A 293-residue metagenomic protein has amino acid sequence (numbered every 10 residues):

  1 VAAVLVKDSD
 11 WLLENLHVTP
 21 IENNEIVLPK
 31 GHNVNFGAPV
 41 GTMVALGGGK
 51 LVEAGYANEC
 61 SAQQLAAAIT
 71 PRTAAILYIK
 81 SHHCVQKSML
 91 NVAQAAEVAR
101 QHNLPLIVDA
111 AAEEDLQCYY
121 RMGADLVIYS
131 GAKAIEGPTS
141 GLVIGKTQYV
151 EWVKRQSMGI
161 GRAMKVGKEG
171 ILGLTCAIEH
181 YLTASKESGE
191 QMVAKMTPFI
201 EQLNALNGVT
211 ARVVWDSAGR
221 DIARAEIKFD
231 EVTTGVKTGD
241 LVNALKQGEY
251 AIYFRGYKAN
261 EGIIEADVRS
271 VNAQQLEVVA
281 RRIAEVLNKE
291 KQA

Functional and structural regions predicted by a protein language model:
V1-L182, K186, I200-N207, G235 (+2 more regions): Conserved PLP-enzyme active-site core in the AAT-like
L104, E113, A163-K165, A184-V193 (+3 more regions): Flexible, glycine/charged-enriched surface loops at secondary-structure junctions
N204-A284: Conserved C-terminal alpha-helix-loop-beta "cap" of PLP-dependent enzymes that closes/shapes the active-site mouth
E285-A293: Generic C-terminal helix-cap and adjacent flexible tail
